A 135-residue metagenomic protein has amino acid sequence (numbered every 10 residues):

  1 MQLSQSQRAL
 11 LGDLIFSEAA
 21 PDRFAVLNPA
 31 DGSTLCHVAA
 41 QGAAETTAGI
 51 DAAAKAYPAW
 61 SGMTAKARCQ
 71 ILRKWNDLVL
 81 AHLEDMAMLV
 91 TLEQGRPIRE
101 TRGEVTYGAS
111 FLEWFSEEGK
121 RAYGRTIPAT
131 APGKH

Functional and structural regions predicted by a protein language model:
M1-V38, Q70, K74, A122-H135: Terminal low-complexity tails and localization/encapsulation signals of metabolic enzymes
L35-Y123: Glycine-rich loop-to-alpha-helix module at the N-terminal edge of alpha/beta enzyme cores
